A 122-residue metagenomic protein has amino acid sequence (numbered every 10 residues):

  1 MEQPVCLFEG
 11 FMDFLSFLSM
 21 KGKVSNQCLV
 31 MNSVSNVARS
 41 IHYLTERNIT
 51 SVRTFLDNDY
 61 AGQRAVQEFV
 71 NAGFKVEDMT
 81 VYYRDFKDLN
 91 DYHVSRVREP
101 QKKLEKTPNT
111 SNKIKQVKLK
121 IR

Functional and structural regions predicted by a protein language model:
M1-V5: A short, charged/proline- and glycine-enriched loop that marks the coil->beta-strand transition at the N-terminal
C6-E9, R84: Alpha-helical protein-protein interaction elements
E9-G10, N58: Helix N-cap/beta->alpha junction signal
S19-R122: TOPRIM fold recognition
